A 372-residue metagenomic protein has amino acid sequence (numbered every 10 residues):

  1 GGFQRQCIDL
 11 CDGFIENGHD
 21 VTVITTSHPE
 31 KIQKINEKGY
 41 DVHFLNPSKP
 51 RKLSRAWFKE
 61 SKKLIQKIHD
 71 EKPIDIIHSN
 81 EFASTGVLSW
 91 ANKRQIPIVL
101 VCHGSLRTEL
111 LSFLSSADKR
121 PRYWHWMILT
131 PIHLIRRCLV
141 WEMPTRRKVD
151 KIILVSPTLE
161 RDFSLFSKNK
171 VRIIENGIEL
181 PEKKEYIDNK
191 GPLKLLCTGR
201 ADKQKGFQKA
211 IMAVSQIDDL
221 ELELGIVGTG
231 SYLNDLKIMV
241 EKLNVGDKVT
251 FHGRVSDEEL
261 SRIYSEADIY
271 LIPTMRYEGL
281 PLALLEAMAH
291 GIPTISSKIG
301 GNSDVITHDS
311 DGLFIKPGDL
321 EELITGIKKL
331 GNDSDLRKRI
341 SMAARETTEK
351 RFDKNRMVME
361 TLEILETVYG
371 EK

Functional and structural regions predicted by a protein language model:
R5, D9, L193, C197-Q216 (+2 more regions): A conserved mid-protein helix/loop that constitutes part of the nucleotide-sugar donor-binding site
S79-S84, C102: Short His-centered aromatic/hydrophobic patch
L106, R122-I152, F166: Membrane-proximal helix-turn-helix segments that form the acceptor-binding/catalytic region of lipid-linked
T158, G177: Carbohydrate-associated surface elements
K237-V255: Nucleotide-activated donor-binding/catalytic signature segment of Leloir-type glycosyltransferases, i.e., the conserved
R254-V255, I263-A267: Short alpha-helical donor nucleotide-sugar binding micro-motif in glycosyltransferases
P293-S296: Short hydrophobic beta-strand element within catalytic cores of glycosyltransferases and related nucleotide-activated
T307-D309, L313-L320, K329-S334: Conserved acidic donor-binding segment of nucleotide-sugar-dependent glycosyltransferases
